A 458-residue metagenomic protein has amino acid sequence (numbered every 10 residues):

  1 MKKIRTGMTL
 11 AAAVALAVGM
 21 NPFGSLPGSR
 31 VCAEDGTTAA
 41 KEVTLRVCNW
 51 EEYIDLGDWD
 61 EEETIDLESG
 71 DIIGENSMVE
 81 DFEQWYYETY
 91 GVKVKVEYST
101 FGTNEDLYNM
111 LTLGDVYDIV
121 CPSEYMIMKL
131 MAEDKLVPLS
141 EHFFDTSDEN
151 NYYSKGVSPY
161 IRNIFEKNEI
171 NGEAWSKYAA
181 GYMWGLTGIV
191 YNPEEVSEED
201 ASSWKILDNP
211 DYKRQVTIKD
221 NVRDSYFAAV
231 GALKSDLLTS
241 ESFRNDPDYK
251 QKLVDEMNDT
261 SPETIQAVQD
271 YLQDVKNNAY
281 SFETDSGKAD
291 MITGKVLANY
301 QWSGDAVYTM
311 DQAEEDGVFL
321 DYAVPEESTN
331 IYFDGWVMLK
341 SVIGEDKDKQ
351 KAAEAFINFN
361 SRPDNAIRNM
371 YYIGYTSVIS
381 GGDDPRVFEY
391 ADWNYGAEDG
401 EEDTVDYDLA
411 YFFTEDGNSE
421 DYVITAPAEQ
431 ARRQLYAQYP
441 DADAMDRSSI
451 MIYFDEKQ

Functional and structural regions predicted by a protein language model:
M20-T38: Sec-dependent signal peptide cleavage junction
D35-A39, K93, E97-Y108, M128-W184 (+1 more regions): Hinge/lid segment of periplasmic solute-binding proteins
D35-E133: Early extracytoplasmic/lumenal segment of secretory-pathway proteins
D145-Y152, Q266-Q273, G317-K340: Periplasmic-binding protein-like
I206-V222: Short loop->beta-strand "edge-of-pocket" segments that line small-molecule binding or catalytic clefts across diverse
I218, S225-A229, L238-D321: Ligand-binding pocket segment of bilobal, Venus flytrap-like solute-binding proteins
M338-A426: Mature extracytoplasmic/periplasmic domains
A410-Q458: Conserved C-terminal helix/tail region of periplasmic/extracytoplasmic solute-binding proteins
